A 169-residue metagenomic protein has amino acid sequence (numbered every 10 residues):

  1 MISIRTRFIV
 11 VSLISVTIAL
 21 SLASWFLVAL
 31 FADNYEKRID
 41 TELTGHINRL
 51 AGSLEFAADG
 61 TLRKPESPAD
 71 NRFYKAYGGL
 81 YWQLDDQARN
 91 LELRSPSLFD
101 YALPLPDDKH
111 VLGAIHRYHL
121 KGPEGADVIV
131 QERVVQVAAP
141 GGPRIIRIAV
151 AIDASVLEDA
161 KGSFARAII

Functional and structural regions predicted by a protein language model:
M1-I4: Short, Lys/Arg-rich, polar N-terminal cytosolic tail immediately upstream of the first transmembrane signal-anchor
T6-F8, D33, S163-R166: Residue-level recognition of membrane-helix boundary sites in multi-pass small-molecule transporters
T6-L27: Extreme N-terminal signal-anchor transmembrane helix of membrane signaling/transducer proteins, especially in bacteria
L20-G45: N-terminal membrane-insertion alpha helix
E36, A69-N71, V135-A138: Short beta-turn/strand-loop junction motif enriched in small, turn-promoting residues
N48, G52-E55, D59-G125: Extracytoplasmic ligand-binding sensor domains of the Cache superfamily
P96-A167: Extracytoplasmic
